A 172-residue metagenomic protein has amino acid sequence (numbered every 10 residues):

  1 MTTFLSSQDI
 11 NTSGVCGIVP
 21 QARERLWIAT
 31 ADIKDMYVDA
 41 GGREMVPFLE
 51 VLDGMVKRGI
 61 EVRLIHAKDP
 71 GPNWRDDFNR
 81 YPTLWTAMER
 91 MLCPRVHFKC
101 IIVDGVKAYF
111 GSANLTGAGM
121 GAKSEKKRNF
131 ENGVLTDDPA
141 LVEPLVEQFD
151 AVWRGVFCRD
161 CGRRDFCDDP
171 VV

Functional and structural regions predicted by a protein language model:
M1-L64: PLD-like (HKD) phosphodiesterase/transphosphatidyltransferase domain
L5, M88-C93: General small-molecule cofactor/ligand-binding pocket signal
T12, M91-R95, K127: Short solvent-exposed loop/turn micro-motifs enriched in small/polar/acidic residues
D35-Y37, G71-W74: Short, solvent-exposed loop/turn segments at secondary-structure junctions
H66-G71, V96, P139-A140: Short beta-alpha junction loops
N73-L84: Short, aromatic/basic amphipathic alpha-helical patches
K99-I102, N132-V134: Short beta-strand scaffold segments in enzyme catalytic cores
K107-V172: Signature of lipid phosphatidyltransferase scaffolds
